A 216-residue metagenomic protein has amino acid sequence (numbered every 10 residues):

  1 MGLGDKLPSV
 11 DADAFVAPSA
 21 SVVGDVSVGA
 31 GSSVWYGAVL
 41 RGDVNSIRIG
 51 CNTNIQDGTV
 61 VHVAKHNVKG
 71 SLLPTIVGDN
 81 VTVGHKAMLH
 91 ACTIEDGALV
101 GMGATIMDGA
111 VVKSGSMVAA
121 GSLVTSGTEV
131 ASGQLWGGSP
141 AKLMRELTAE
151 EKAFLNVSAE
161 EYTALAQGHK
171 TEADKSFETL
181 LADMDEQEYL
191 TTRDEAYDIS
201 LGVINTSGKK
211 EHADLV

Functional and structural regions predicted by a protein language model:
M1-D5, S9, D43, C51 (+2 more regions): Glycine-rich hexapeptide-repeat left-handed beta-helix
M1-G31, G202-V216: Extended, small-residue-rich solenoid/repeat segments and analogous flexible loops that form exposed scaffolds
V10, A14-I55, T59-K65: A positional/architectural concept
T82: Short proline/glycine- and basic residue-enriched helix-capping loop/turn segments at helix->loop/beta transitions
